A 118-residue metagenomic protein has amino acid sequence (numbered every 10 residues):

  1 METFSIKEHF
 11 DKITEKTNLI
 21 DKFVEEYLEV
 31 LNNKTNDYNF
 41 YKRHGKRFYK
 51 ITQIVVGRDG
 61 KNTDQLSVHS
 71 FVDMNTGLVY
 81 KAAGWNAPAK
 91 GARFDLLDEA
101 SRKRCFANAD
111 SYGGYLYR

Functional and structural regions predicted by a protein language model:
E2-T35: Short, non-transmembrane alpha-helical segments in secretory-pathway proteins
L31-K34, A100, A109: Low-complexity, intrinsically disordered/propeptide-like segments
N36-S70: Exposed beta-strand-loop-beta-strand "reactive/processing" segments of non-cytosolic proteins
F48, G60-T63, A87, F94 (+1 more regions): Polar low-complexity intrinsically disordered regions enriched in Ser/Thr and small residues
D73-M74: Short, acidic, Ser/Thr-enriched surface-loop or helix-capping motifs
L78-A107: A short, surface-exposed interaction/processing loop segment used at functional sites
N108-R118: Cysteine/selenocysteine-centered motifs that mediate thiol-based redox chemistry or coordinate metal-sulfur cofactors
